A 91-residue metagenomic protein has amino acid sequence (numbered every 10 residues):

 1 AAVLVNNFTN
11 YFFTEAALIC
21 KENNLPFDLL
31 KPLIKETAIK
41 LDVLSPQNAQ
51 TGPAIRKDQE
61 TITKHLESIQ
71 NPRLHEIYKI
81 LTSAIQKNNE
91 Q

Functional and structural regions predicted by a protein language model:
A1-I69: Helical "substrate-binding/catalytic lid" subdomain of Rossmann-like NAD(P)-dependent dehydrogenases/reductases
T61-T63, E67-Q91: Long, low-complexity C-terminal extensions of enzymes
